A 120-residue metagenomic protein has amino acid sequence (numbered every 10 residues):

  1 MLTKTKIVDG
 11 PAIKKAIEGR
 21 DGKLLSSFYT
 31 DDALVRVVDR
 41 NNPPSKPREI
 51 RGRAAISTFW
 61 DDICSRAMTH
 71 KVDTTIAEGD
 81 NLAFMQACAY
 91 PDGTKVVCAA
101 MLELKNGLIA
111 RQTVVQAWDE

Functional and structural regions predicted by a protein language model:
M1-I7, R40-P47, K71, A100-E103: Charged, low-complexity, helix/coiled-coil-prone segments
M1-S27, D31: Short, low-complexity N-terminal intrinsically disordered segments enriched in polar/charged residues
T3-K15, R36, R48-R53, I109-Q112: Short charge-dense sequence patches
G19, K23, A55, A110: Short, flexible micro-motifs
F28-T75: A solvent-exposed, acidic/Ser-Thr-rich amphipathic alpha-helical stretch
T58-E120: A beta-strand edge to alpha-helix "cap/lid" segment located at domain peripheries
